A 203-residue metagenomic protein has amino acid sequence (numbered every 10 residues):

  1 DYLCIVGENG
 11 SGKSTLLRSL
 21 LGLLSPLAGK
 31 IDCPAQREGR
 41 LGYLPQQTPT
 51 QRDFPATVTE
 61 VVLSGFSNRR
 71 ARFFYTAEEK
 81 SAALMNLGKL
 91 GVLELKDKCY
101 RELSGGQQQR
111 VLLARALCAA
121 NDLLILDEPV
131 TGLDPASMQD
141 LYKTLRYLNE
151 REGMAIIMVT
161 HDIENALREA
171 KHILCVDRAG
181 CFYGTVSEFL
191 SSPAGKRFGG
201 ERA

Functional and structural regions predicted by a protein language model:
L21: Helix-to-loop junction immediately C-terminal to a conserved catalytic motif
A77-L95: Conserved ABC ATPase "signature" region
C99-L103, Q107: Conserved ABC ATPase signature
L124-D127: Catalytic Walker B motif of ABC-type/P-loop ATPase nucleotide-binding domains
V130-T131: Short loop immediately C-terminal to the Walker-B catalytic DE motif in ABC-type ATPase nucleotide-binding domains
T160-H161: H-loop/switch region of ABC-family ATPase nucleotide-binding domains
H172-T185: H-loop (His-switch) and adjacent beta-strand-loop-beta switch element of ABC-type ATPase nucleotide-binding domains
